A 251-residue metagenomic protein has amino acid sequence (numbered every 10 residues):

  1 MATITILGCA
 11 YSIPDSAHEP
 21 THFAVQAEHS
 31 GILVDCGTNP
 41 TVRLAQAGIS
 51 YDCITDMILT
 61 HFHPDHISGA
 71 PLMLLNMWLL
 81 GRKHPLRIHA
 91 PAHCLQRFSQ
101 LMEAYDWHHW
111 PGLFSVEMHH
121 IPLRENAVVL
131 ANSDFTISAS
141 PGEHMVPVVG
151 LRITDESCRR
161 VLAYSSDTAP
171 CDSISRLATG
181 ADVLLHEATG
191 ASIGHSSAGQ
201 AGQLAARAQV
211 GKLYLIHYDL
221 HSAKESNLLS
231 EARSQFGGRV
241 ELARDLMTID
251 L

Functional and structural regions predicted by a protein language model:
M1-Y164, R176, L229-D250: Binuclear metal-dependent hydrolase catalytic cores
A169-D250: Cap/insert and terminal regions of metallo-dependent hydrolase folds
